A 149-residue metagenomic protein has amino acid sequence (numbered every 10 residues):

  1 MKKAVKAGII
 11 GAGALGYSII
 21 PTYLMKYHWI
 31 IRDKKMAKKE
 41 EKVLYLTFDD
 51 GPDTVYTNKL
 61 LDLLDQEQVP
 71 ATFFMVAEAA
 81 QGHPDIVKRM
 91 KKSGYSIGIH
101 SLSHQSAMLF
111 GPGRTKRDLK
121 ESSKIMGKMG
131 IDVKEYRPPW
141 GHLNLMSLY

Functional and structural regions predicted by a protein language model:
M1-K2, A37: Juxtamembrane/transmembrane-helix boundary motifs in multi-pass membrane proteins
K2-L24: Hydrophobic alpha-helical topogenic segments used for membrane insertion/localization
V5-G13, F48, F74, Y95 (+2 more regions): Generic detector of intrinsically disordered, low-complexity, polar/charged segments
G13-L15, K59, E121-S122, M126: Residue-level detector of functional hotspots within protein domains
P21-M108, D118-E121, I131-V133: Active-site beta->alpha N-cap acidic-glycine motif
Q105-Y149: Catalytic domains of cell-wall/extracellular-matrix polysaccharide-remodeling enzymes, centered on de-N-acetylation
